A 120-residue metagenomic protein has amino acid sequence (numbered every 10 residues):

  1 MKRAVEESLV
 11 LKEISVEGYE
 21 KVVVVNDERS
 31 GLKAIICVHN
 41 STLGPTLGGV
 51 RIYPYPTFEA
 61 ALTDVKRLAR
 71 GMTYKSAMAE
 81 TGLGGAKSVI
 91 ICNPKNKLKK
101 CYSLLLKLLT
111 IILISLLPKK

Functional and structural regions predicted by a protein language model:
M1-K120: N-terminal ligand-binding/catalytic initiation module
